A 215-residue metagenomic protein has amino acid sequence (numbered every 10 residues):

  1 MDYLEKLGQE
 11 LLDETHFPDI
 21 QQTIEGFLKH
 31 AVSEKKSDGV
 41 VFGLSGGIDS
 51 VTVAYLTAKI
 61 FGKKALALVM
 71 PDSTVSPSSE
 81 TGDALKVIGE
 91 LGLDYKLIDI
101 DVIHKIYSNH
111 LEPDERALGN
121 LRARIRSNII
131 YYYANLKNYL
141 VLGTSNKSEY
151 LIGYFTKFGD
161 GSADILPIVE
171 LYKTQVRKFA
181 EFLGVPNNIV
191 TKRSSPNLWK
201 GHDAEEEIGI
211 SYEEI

Functional and structural regions predicted by a protein language model:
M1-L151: ATP-dependent adenylation/nucleotidyltransferase module used to activate substrates
G89, L118, R122-R126, L140-S211: Catalytic subdomain that performs nucleotidyl-dependent activation
